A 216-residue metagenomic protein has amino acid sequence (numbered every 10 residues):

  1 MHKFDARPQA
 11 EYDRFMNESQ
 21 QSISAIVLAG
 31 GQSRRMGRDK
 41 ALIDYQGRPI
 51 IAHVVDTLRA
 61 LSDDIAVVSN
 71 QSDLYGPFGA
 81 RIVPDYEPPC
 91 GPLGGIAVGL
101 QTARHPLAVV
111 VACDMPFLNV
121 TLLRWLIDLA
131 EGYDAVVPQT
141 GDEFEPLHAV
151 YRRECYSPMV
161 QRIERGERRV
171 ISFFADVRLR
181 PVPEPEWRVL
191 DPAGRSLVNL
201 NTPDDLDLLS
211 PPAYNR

Functional and structural regions predicted by a protein language model:
K3, Y12-R14: Short, positively charged and aromatic/hydrophobic N-terminal segments
N17-E167, S172-G194, D207-Y214: Nucleotide and nucleotide-moiety/phosphate-recognizing core
T202, Y214-R216: Long hydrophobic alpha-helical segments typical of transmembrane helices together with their membrane-interfacial
